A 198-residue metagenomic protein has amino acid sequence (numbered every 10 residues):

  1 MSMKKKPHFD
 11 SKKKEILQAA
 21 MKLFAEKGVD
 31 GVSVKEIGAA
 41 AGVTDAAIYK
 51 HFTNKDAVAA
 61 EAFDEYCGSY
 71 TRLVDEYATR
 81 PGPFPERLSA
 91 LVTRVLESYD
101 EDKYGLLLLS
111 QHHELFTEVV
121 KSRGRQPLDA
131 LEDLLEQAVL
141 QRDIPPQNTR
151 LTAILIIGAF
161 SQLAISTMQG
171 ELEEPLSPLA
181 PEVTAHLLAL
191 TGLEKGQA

Functional and structural regions predicted by a protein language model:
M1-K27, V34-A40, A57-A60: Basic, helix-initiating cap at the start of DNA-binding domains
F24, S33-V34, D45, K55 (+3 more regions): Amphipathic alpha-helical segments enriched in hydrophobic/aromatic and basic residues that form the DNA-contacting
V29, F52, L109-F116: Short helix-capping/turn signature of helix-turn-helix
G42-F52: Short hydrophobic/aromatic patch on the recognition helix
E61, R72-E101, T152-I156: Hydrophobic alpha-helical connector segments
G68-T71, F116-D143, R150-I154, P181 (+1 more regions): Amphipathic alpha-helical packing segments from all-alpha helical-bundle domains
Y77, T93-Y99, S110-E114, L187-L190: Helix-loop "lid/cap" segments that line or gate small-molecule binding pockets
L106-Q111, V139-H186, G196-A198: Hydrophobic/aromatic-rich alpha-helical bundle segments in the mid-to-C-terminal region
